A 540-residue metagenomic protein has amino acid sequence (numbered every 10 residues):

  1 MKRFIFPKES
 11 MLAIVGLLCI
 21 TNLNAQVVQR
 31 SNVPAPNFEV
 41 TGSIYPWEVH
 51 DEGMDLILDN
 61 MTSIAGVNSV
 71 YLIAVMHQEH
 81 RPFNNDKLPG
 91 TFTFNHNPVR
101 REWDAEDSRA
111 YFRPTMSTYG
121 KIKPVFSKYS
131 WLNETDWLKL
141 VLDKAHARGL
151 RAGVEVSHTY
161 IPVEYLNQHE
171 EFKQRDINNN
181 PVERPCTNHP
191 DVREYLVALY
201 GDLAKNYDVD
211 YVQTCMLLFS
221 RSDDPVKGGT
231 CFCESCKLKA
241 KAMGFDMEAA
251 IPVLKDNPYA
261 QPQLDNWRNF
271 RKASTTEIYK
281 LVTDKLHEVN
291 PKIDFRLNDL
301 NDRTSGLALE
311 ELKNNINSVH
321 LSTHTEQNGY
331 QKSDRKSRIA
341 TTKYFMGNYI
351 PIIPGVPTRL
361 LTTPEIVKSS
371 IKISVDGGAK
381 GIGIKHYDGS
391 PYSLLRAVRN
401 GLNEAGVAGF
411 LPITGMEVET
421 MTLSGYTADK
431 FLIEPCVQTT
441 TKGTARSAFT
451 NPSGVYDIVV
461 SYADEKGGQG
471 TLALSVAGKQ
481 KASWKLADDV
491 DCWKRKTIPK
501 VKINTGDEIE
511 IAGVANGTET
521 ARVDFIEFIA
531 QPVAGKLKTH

Functional and structural regions predicted by a protein language model:
S10-N22: Bacterial N-terminal signal peptides
L23-H80, N133-W137, S390, N400-G415 (+1 more regions): Mature N-terminal, pre-catalytic/accessory segment of carbohydrate-active enzymes
V40-G42, N68-L72, A152-V154, V212-T214 (+4 more regions): Hydrophobic faces of well-ordered beta-strands that scaffold small-molecule active sites in alpha/beta enzyme cores
D55-H80, P98-E106, N206-D210, S318-V319 (+1 more regions): Catalytic domains of carbohydrate-active enzymes, especially glycoside hydrolases
N60, L88, S108, I122-K139 (+2 more regions): Polysaccharide-binding and catalytic clefts of secreted carbohydrate-active enzymes
V67-L132: Aromatic-lined carbohydrate-binding/catalytic grooves of carbohydrate-active enzymes
N68, I73, T323, G329-K332 (+1 more regions): Substrate-binding cleft of secreted/luminal carbohydrate-active enzymes
V407-H540: Extracytoplasmic
